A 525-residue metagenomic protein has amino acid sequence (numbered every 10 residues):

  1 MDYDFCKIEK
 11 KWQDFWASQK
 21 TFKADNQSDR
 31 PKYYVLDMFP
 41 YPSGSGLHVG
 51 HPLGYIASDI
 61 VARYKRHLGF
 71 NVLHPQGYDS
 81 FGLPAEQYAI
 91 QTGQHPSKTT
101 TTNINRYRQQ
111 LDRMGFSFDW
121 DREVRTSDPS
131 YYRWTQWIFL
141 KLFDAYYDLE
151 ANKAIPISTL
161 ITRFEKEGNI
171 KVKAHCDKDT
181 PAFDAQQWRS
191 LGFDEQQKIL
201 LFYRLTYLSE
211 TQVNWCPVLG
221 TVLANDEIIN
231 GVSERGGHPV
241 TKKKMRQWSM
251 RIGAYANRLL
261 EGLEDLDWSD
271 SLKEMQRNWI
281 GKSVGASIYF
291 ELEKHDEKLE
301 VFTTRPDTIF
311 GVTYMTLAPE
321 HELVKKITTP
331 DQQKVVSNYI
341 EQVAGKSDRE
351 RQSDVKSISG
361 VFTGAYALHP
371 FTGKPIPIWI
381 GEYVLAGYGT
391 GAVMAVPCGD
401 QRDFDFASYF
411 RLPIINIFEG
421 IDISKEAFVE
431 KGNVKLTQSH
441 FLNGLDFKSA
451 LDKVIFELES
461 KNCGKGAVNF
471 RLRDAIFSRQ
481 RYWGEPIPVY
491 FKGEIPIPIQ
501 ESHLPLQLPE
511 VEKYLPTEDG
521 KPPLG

Functional and structural regions predicted by a protein language model:
M1-L36, R66-P75, T99-N105, W268 (+1 more regions): Conserved oxyanion/phosphate-binding beta-strand-loop segments in alpha/beta enzyme cores
D2, F15-Q19, T92-L299, A392-G525: Residue patterns forming the tRNA-binding/recognition surfaces of aminoacyl-tRNA synthetases and related DALR
A24-P96, T100, V124-T135, T303-T304 (+1 more regions): N-terminal catalytic cores of NTP/NDP-binding nucleotidyl/phosphoryl-transfer enzymes
S58, N71, H321-D422, E426: Catalytic alpha/beta core of large soluble enzyme barrels
V240-K242, S249-G253, N257, F310-Y339 (+2 more regions): Nucleotide/phosphate-binding sheet-loop regions of phosphoryl- and nucleotidyl-transfer enzymes
I280-V284, E293, P306-T308, S357-V361 (+2 more regions): A short catalytic or substrate-binding loop motif that flags glycine-/basic-rich loops and adjacent residues that bind
E297-T303, D307-F310: Segments forming glycine/polar-rich beta-alpha architectures that bind adenosine-containing cofactors
